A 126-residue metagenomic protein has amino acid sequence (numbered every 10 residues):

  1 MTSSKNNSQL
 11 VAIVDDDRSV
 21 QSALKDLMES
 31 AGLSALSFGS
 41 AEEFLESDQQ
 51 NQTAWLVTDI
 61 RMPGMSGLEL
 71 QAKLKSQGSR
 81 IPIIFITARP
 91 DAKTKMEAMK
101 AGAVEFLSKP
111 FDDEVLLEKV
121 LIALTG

Functional and structural regions predicted by a protein language model:
M1-A12, R18-S19, K25, E114-G126: Non-catalytic signal-transmission and effector/linker regions of two-component phosphorelay proteins
S37-W55: Acidic, metal-coordinating helix/loop segments flanking the phosphotransfer/catalytic sites of two-component signaling
G39-S40, S66-E69: Acidic catalytic/metal-coordinating carboxylates
T58-D59: Active-site T/S-Asp motif of two-component receiver
M62: Receiver (REC) domain active-site loop signature in two-component systems and cognate sites in sensor histidine kinases
E69, P90-E105: Alpha4 helix (beta4-alpha4-beta5 surface) of REC/receiver domains from two-component response regulators
K109: A Lys-centered signature of the CheY-like receiver
